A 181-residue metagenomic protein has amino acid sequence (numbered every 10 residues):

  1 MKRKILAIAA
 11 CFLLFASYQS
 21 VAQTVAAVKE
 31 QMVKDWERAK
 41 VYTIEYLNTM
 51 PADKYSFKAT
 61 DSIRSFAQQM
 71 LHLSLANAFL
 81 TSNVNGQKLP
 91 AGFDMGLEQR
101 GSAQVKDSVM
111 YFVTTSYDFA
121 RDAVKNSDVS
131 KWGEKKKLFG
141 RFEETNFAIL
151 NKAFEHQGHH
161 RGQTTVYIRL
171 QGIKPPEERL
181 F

Functional and structural regions predicted by a protein language model:
M1-V25: Bacterial Sec-dependent N-terminal signal peptides
L13, M50, L73-A76, Q87 (+2 more regions): Alpha-helix boundary/capping residues
Q23-V33: Short, low-complexity N-terminal intrinsically disordered segments enriched in polar/charged residues
V33-E37, V41-I44, K54-L97, K137-F181: Short, contiguous alpha-helical
Y42-E45, T49, T115, F119-A123 (+1 more regions): Solvent-exposed, charged/polar functional surfaces in cytosolic regulatory/catalytic domains
T49-S56, A123-G133, L170-P175: Surface-exposed helix-capping loop/turn segments at secondary-structure junctions
G101-K137, T145-H156: Acidic/histidine-rich alpha-helical segments that form the ligand environment of transition-metal centers
